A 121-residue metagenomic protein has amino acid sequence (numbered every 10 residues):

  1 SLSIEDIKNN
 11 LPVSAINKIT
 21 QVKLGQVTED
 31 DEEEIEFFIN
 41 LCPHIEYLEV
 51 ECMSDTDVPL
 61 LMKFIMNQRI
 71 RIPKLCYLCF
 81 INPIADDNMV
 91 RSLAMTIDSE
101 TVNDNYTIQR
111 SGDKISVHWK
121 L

Functional and structural regions predicted by a protein language model:
S1-L121: The conserved beta-strand core of Leucine-Rich Repeat
